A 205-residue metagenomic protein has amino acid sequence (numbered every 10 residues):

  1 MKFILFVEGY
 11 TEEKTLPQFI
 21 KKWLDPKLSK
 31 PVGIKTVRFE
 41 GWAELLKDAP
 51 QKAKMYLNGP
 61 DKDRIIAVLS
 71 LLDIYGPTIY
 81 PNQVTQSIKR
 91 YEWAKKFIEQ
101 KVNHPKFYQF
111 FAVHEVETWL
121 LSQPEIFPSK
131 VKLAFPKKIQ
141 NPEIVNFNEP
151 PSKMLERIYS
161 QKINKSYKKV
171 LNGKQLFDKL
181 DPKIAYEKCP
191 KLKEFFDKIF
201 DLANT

Functional and structural regions predicted by a protein language model:
K2, E13-F39, K47-T205: C-terminal accessory helical subdomains adjacent to catalytic cores in phosphodiester- and nucleotide-handling enzymes
L5-V7: Short hydrophobic beta-strand that contains or immediately precedes a catalytic carboxylate
G9-T11: Long alpha-helical, hydrophobic tracts
E44: Short, surface-exposed alpha-helical recognition segments that flank or form part of ligand/macromolecule-binding
